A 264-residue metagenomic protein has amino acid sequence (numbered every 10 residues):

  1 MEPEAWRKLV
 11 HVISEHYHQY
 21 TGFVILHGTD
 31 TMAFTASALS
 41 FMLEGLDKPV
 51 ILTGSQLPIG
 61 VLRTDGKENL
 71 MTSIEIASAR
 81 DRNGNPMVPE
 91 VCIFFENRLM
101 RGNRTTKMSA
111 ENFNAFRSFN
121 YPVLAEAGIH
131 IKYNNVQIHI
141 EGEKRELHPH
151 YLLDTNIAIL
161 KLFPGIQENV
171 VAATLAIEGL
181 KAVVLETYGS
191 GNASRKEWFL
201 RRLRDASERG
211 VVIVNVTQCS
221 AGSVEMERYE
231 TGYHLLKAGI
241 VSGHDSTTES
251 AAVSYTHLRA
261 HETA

Functional and structural regions predicted by a protein language model:
M1-S14: ATP/NTP phosphate-donor binding region
L26-K48, R195-R202: Short Gly/Thr/Asp-enriched flexible loops that form oxyanion-binding sites at enzyme active sites
A36-K67, E75-S78, S207-T217: Short, acidic/small-residue loops that bind anionic groups at enzyme active sites
Q56-G128: Internal gly/pro-rich beta-alpha loop/helix module that stabilizes soluble enzyme cofactors or their anionic handles
R101-S190, R195-K196: Accessory alpha-helical/coil subdomains and C-terminal extensions that flank or cap enzyme catalytic cores
Y188-E225: CN hydrolase (nitrilase-like) catalytic-core segments centered on the catalytic cysteine and neighboring Lys/Glu
Y229-K237, S242-A252: Interaction/scaffold regions that mediate signaling and macromolecular assembly across diverse proteins
T256-T263: Conserved small/polar residues in nucleotide/adenosyl-binding loops
